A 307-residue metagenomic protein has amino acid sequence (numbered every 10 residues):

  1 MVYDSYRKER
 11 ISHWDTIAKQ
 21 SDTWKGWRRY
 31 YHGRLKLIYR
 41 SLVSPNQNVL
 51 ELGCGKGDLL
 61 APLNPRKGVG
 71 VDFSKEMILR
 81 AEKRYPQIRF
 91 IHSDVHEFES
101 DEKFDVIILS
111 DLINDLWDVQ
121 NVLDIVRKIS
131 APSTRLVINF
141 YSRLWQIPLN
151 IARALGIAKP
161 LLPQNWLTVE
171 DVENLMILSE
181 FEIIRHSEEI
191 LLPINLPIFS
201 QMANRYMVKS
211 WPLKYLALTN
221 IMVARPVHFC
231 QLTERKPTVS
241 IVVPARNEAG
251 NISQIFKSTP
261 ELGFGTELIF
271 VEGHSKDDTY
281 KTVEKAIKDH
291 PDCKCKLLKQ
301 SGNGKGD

Functional and structural regions predicted by a protein language model:
M1-V43, M207: Conserved class I S-adenosyl-L-methionine
G55-H96: Class I SAM-dependent methyltransferase SAM/SAH-binding core
I91, E284-D307: Conserved donor nucleotide-binding strand/loop of the catalytic core
Q120-R135: A short glycine-rich, Lys/Arg-flanked "PGG" loop and its adjoining helix->strand segment in the class I
A154-D171: Acceptor-substrate binding/catalytic loop of class I
P237-S240, E267: Cell-envelope/extracellular polymer assembly enzymes that use nucleotide-activated donors
K257-T266: Short, acidic, metal-binding catalytic loop of nucleotide-sugar glycosyltransferases
E272-K281, G302: A conserved acidic beta->alpha catalytic loop
